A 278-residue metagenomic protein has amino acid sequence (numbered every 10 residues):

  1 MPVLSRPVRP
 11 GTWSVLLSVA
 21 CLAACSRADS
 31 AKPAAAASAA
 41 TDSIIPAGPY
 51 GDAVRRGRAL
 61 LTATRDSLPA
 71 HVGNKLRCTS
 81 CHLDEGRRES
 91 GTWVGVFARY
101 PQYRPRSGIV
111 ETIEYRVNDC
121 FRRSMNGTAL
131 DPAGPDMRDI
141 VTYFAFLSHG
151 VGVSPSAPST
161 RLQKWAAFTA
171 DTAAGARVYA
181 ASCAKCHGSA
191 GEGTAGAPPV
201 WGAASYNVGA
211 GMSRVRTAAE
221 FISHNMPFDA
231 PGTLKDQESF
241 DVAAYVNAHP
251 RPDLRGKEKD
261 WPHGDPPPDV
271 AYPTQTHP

Functional and structural regions predicted by a protein language model:
M1-R9: N-terminal secretory signal peptides that target proteins for export/translocation
C21-A24: C-terminal motif of bacterial Sec signal peptides marking the signal peptidase cleavage site
S26-S38, K75, Y100-P101, S107 (+2 more regions): Flexible coil segments in periplasmic/lumen-exposed cytochrome c-class electron-transfer proteins
K32-D52: Post-signal peptide N-terminal segment of mature Sec-exported envelope proteins
D42-S43, P69-N118, E192-P227: Gly/Gly-Pro-rich "capping" loops immediately C-terminal to redox-active cysteine motifs in periplasmic/lumenal
P49-E85, A166-A197, V215-T217: Sequence/structural segment immediately N-terminal to covalent heme-attachment motifs in c-type and related
L61-L68, H82-E85, F121-T128, F144-V151 (+5 more regions): Sec/Tat-exported extracytoplasmic proteins
